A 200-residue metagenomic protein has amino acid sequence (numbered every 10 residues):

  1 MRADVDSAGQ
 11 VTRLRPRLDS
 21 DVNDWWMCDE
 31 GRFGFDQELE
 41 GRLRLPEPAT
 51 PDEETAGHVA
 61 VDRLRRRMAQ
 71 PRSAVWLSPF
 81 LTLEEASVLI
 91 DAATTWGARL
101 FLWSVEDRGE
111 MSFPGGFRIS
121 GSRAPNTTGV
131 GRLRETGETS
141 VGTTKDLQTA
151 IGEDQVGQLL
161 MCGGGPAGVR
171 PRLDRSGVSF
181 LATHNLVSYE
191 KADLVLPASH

Functional and structural regions predicted by a protein language model:
M1-H200: Catalytic alpha/large subunits of respiratory electron-transfer oxidoreductases, centered on bis-MGD molybdoenzymes
